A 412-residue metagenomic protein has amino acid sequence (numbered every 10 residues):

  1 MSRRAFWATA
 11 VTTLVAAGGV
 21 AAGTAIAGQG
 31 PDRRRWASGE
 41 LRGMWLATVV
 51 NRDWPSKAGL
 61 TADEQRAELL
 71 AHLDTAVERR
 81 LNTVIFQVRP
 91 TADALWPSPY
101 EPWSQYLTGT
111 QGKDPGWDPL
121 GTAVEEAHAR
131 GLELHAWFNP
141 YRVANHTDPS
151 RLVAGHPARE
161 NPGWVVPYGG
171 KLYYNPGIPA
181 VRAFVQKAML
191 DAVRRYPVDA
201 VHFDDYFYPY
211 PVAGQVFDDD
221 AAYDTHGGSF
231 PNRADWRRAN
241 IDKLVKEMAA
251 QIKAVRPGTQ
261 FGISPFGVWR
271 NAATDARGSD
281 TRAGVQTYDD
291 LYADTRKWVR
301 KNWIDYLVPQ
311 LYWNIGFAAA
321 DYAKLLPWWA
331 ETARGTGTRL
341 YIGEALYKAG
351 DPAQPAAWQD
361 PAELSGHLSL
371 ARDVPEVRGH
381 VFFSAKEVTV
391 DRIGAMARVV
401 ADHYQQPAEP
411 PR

Functional and structural regions predicted by a protein language model:
M1-L14: N-terminal secretory signal peptides and thylakoid transit peptides that target proteins across membranes
G39-G43, L81-T91, P119-V166, H202-D205 (+2 more regions): Glycine-rich, aromatic-flanked loop segments that form ligand/cofactor-binding clefts across common enzyme folds
A47, N51-E64, Y141-D191, R195 (+1 more regions): Active-site-adjacent "subsite" loops/lids of carbohydrate-active enzymes
A67-D93: Catalytic domains of carbohydrate-active enzymes, especially glycoside hydrolases
P90-F138, F230-Q251, V255: Aromatic-lined substrate-binding rim segments of carbohydrate-active enzymes
W96-T108, R142-Y168, D205-G228, A273-V285: Aromatic- and acidic-residue-enriched segments that line the glycan-binding/catalytic groove of carbohydrate-active
H135-Y141, H202-D205, R237-V285, R339-E344: Aromatic-lined carbohydrate-recognition surfaces of secreted/lumenal glycan-active proteins
Y292-T295, W303-F317, T336-P411: Substrate-binding cleft of secreted/luminal carbohydrate-active enzymes
